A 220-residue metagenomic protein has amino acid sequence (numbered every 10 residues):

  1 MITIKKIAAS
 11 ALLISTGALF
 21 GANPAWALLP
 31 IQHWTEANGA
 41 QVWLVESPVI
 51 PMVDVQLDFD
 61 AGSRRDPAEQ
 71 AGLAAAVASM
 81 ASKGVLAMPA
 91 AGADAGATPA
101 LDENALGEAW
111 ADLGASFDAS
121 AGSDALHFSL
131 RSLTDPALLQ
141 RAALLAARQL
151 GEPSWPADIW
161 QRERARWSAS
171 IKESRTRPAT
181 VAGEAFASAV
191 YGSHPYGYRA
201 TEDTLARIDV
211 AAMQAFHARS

Functional and structural regions predicted by a protein language model:
M1-I4: N-terminal secretory signal peptides that target proteins for export/translocation
S10-A22: Bacterial N-terminal signal peptides
W26-P51: N- or domain-start disorder-to-order transition segments that initiate the globular core
L29-I31, Q56-L130, P195, R199: M16/MPP (pitrilysin/insulinase) zinc-metallopeptidase core fold and M16-derived inactive scaffolds
N38, S47-V49, D58-G62, V85-L86 (+2 more regions): Solvent-exposed coil/turn segments that connect beta secondary-structure elements in extracytoplasmic/periplasmic
G39, L57, A75-V77, W110 (+5 more regions): Buried hydrophobic packing residues in well-ordered domains
K83-L86, A95-A100, L130-R164: M16/insulysin-pitrilysin zinc metalloprotease superfamily fold
A142, S174-S220: Scaffold signal of the M16-like zinc-metallopeptidase fold and its non-catalytic homologs
